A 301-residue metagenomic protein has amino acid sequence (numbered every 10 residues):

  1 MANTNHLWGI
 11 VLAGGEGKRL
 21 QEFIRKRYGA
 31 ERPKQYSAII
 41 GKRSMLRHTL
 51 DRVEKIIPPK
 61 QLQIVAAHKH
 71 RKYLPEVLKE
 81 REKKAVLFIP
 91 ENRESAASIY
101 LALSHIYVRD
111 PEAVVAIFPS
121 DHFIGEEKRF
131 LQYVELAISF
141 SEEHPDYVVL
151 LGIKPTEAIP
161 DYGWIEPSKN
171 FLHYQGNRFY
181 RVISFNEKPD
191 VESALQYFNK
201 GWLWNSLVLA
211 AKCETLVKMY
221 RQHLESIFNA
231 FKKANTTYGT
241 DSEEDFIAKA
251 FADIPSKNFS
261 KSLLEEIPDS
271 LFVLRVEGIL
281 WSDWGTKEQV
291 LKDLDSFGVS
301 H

Functional and structural regions predicted by a protein language model:
M1-G14, Q21-K26, A30-P33, A38-P119 (+2 more regions): Conserved N-terminal catalytic core of the sugar/cofactor nucleotidyltransferase
A2-T4, G29, K55-I57, V108-D110 (+6 more regions): Solvent-exposed alpha-helices and their adjacent loops that cap or buttress functional pockets in soluble metabolic
A13-G14, S120, I153-P155, C213 (+1 more regions): Residues immediately flanking
Y36, V86, V148-L150, V273: Conserved beta-strand scaffold positions in the cores of enzyme catalytic domains, especially in NTP/NDP-utilizing
N92-A97, E157-I159, D190-S193, I279-S282: A short acidic, often aromatic-flanked loop/helix-cap motif at beta-alpha or helix-coil junctions that lines enzyme
F123-E127, E157-Y162, S193-A194, V217-K218: Short, well-ordered, mixed-charge alpha-helical segments that flank or form enzyme active sites
E126-I159: Conserved donor-nucleotide/metal-binding helix-loop-beta segment in metal-dependent transferases, i.e., the alpha-helix
W164-H301: Catalytic core of tubulin tyrosine ligase-like
